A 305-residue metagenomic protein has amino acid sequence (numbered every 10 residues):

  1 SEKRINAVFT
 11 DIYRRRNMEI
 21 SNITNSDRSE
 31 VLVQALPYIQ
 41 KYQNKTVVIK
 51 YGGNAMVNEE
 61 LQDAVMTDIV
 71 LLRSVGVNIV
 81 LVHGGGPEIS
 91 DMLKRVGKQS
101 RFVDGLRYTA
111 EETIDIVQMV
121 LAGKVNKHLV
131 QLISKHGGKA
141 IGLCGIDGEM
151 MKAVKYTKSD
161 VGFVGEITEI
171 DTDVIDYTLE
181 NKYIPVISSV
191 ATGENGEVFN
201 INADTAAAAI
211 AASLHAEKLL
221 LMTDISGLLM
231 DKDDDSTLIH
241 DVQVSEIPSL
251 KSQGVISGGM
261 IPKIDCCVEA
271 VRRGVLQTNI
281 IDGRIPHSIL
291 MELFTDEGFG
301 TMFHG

Functional and structural regions predicted by a protein language model:
R4-R284, M291, T295-E297, G305: Nucleotide/pyrophosphate-binding catalytic subdomain
G300: A residue-level signal for beta-strand positions that form part of recognition/binding surfaces within mature
